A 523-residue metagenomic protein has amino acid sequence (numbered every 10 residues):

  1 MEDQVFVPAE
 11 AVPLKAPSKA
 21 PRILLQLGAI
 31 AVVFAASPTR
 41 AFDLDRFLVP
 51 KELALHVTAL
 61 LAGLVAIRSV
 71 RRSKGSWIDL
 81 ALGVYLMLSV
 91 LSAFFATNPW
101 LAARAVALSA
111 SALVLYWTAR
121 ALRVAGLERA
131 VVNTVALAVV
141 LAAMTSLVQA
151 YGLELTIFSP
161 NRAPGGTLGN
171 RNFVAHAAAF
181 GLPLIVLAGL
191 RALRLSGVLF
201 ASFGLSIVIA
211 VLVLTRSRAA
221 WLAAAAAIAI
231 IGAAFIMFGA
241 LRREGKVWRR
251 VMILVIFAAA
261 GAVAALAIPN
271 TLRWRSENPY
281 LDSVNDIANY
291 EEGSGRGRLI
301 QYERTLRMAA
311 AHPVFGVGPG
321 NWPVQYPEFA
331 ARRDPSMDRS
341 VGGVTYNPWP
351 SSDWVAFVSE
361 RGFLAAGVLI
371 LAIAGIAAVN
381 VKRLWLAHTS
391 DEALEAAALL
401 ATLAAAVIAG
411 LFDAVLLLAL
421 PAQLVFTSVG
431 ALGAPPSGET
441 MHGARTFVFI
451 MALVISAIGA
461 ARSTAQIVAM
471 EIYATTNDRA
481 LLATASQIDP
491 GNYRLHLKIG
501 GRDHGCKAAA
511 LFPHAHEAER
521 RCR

Functional and structural regions predicted by a protein language model:
E2-D3, V7, P13-R40, A54-I67 (+7 more regions): Alpha-helical transmembrane segments of multi-pass inner-membrane proteins
P38-P50, I67-S73, T97-N98: Short, hydrophobic transmembrane alpha-helix segments
F94-V114, W274-E291: Alpha-helical transmembrane segments and their immediate interhelical/interface regions in integral membrane proteins
V135-T145, H312-P313, V317-P323: Hydrophobic alpha-helical membrane-insertion segments
E154-N161, W274-E303, R307-M308, P319-S359: Interfacial juxtamembrane loops and adjacent helix segments that form the catalytic/substrate-binding surfaces
T167, P279-R296, E471-D489: Short extracytoplasmic/periplasmic juxtamembrane "stem" segments immediately C-terminal to an N-terminal membrane anchor
A265-D282, F447-A480: Hydrophobic alpha-helical transmembrane segments in integral membrane proteins
A474-R523: C-terminal luminal/periplasmic domains and tails of membrane-associated envelope-modifying transferases
